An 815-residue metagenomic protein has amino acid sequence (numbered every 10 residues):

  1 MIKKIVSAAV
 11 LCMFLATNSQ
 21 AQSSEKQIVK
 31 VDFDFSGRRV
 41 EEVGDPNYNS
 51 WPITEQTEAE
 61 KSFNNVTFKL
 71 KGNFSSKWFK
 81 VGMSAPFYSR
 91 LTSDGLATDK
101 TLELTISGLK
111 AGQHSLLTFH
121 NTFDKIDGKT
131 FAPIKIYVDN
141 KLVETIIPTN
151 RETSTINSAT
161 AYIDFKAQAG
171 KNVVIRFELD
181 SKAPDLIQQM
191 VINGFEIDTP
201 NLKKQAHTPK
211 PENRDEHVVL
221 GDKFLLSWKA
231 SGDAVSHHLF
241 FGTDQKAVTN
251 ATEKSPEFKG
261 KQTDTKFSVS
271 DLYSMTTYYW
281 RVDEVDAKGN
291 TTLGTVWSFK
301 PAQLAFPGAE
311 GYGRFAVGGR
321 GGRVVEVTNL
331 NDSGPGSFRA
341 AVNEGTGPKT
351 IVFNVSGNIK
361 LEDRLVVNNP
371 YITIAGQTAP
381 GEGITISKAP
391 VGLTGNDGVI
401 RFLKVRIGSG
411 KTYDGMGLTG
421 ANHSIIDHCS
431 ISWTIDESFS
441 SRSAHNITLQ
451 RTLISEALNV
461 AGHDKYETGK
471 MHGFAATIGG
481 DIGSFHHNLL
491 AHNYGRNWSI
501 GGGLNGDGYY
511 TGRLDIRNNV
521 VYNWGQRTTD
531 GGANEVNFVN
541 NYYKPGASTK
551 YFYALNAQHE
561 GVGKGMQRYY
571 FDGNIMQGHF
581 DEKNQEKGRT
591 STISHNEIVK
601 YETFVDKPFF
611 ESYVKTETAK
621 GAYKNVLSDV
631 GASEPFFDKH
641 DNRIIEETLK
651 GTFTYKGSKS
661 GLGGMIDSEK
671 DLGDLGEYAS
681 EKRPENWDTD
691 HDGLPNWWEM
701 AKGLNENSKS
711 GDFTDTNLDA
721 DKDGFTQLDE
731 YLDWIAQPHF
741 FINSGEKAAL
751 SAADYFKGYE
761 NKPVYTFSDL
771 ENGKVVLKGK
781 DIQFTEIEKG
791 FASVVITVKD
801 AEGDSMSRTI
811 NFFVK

Functional and structural regions predicted by a protein language model:
C12, A21-L202: Compositionally biased, intrinsically disordered or flexible polar/acidic segments
K203-Q205, S274, V285-Q303, M806: Extracellular fibronectin type III
L220, R339-G347, N358-A375, E382-R401 (+2 more regions): Extracellular beta-strand-rich solenoid/capping regions of secreted or surface-exposed proteins that bind or remodel
H238-M275, A287-T295: Recognizes extended acidic, P/S/T-rich segments that occur within or adjacent to Ig-like beta-sandwich modules
T243, G745-L750, D754-K780, I810: Surface-exposed or secretory-pathway low-complexity segments enriched in glycine-proline and Ser/Thr/acidic residues
Y371, G376, N396-I407, N422-W433 (+6 more regions): Right-handed parallel beta-helix
S499, Y510-D671: Extracellular beta-rich repeat passengers
L672-F741: Extracellular calcium-associated, cysteine-rich motifs in secreted modular proteins
